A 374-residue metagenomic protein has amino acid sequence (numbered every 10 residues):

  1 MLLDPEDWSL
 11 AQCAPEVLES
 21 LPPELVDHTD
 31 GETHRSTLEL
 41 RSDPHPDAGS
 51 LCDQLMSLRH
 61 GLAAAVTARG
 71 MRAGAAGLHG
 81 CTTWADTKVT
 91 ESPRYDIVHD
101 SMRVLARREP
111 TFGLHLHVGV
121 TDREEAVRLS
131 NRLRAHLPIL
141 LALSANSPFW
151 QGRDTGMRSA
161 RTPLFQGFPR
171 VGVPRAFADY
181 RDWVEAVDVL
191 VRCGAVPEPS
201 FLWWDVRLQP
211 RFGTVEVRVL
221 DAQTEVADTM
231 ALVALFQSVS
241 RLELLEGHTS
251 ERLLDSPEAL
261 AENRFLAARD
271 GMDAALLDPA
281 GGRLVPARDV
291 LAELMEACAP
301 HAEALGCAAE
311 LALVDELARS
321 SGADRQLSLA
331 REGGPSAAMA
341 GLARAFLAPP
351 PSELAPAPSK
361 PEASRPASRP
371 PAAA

Functional and structural regions predicted by a protein language model:
M1-R69, V98, F165-P361, R365 (+1 more regions): C-terminal accessory/tail domains of diverse enzymes
P5, D43, M71, A76-C81 (+3 more regions): An acidic- and aromatic-residue-enriched active-site/binding cleft used to recognize and process polar
H28-T33, V66-H79, V104-T111: Short, flexible active-site-proximal loops enriched in glycine and acidic residues
G70-T87, Q151-T155: Short, glycine/charge-rich beta-strand/loop segments that flank catalytic centers and engage negatively charged groups
W84-D96, T155-V171, R264: Short, low-order "capping/linker" segments at domain edges
S92-G113: Acidic, His- and aromatic-enriched active-site or binding-groove loops in soluble protein domains that engage sugars
R107-L133: Internal, well-ordered domain-core segments that constitute the primary functional module of diverse proteins
D122, S130-F177: An exposed, glycine/acidic-rich loop-and-rim segment of catalytic or binding clefts
